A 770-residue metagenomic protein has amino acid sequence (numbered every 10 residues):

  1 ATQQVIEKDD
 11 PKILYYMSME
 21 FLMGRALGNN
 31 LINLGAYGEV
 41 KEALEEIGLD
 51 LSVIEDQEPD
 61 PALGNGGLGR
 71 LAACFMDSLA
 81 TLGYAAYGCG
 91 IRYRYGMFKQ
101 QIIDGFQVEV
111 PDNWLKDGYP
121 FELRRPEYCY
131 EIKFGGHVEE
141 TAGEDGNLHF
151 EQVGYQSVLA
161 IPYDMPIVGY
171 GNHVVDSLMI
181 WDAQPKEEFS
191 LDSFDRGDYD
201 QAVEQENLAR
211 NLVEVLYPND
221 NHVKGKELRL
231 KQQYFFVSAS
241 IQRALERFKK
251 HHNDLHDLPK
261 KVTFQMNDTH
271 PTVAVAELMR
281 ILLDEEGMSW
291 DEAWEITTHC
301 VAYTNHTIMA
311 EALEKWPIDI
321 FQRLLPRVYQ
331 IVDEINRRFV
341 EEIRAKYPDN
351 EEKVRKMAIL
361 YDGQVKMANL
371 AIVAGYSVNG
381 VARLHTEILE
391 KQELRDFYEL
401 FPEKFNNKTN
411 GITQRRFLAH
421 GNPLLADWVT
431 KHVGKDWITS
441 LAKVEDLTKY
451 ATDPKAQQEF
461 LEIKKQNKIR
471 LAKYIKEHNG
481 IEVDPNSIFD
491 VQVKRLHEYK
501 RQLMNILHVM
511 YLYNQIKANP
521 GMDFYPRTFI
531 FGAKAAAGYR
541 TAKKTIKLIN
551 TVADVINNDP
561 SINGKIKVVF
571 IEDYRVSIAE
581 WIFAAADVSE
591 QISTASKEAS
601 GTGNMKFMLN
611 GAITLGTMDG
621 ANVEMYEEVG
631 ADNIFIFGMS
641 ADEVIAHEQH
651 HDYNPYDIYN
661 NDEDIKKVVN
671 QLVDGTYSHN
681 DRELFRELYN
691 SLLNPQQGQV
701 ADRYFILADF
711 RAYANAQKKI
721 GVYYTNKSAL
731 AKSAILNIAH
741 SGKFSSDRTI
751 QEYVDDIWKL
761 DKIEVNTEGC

Functional and structural regions predicted by a protein language model:
A1-C770: A conserved ligand/cofactor-binding region detector
